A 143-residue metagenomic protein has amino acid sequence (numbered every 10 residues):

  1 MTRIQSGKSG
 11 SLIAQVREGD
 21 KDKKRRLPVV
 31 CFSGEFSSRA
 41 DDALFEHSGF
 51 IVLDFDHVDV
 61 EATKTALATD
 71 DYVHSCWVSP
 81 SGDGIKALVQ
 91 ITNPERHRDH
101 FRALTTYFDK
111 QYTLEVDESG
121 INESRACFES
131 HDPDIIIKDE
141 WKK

Functional and structural regions predicted by a protein language model:
M1-D83, Q90-R98: Signature for HUH/AEP ssDNA processing cores
V52, G84-K86, A103, F128: Generic detector of isolated residues embedded in canonical secondary-structure elements
T63-A66, Q90-L114, I135-K143: Helical (often loop-to-helix) elements that flank the catalytic cores of nucleotide-handling enzymes
H74, E115-V116: Residue-level detector of short coil/turn "hinge" positions at structural boundaries
S79-I85, I121-A126: Short Gly/Ser/Thr- and Asp/Glu-enriched loop/turn motifs at secondary-structure junctions
G82-D83, P133-I135: Short acidic/polar capping segments at secondary-structure boundaries
V116-P133: Acidic carboxylate-rich catalytic motifs and surrounding loops in phosphoryl-/glycosyl-chemistry enzymes
